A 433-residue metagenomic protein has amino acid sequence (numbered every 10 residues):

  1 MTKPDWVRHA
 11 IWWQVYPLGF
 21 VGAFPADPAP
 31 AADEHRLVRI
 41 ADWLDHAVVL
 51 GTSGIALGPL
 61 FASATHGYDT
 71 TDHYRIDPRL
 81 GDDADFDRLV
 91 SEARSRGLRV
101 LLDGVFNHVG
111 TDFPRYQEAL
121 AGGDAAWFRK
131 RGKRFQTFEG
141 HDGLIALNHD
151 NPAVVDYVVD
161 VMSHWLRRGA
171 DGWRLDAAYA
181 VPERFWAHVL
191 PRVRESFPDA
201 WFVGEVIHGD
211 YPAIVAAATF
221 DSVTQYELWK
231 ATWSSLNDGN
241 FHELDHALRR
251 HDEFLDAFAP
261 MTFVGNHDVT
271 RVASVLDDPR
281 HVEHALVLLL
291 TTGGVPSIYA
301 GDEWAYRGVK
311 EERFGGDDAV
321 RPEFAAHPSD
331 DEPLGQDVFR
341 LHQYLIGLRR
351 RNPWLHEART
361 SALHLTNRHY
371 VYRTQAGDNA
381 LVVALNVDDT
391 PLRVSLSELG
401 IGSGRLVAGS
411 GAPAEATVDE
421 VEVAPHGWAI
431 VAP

Functional and structural regions predicted by a protein language model:
K3-H9, A23, D27-A32, D245-H246 (+1 more regions): Loop/helix patches that line or flank the sugar-binding groove of alpha-linked glycan CAZymes
K3-W12, Y16-G54, L60-R168, H188-V189 (+2 more regions): Substrate-binding/active-site clefts of carbohydrate-active enzymes
I11-Q14, I55-L57, V100-L102, W173 (+4 more regions): Hydrophobic faces of well-ordered beta-strands that scaffold small-molecule active sites in alpha/beta enzyme cores
L18, L60, V105-N107, A178-A180 (+3 more regions): Active-site beta-loop-alpha junctions enriched in small/polar residues
S91-R94, D160, D176-D256, P260 (+2 more regions): Active-site-proximal helices and loops of the catalytic beta/alpha 8
L101, G172-A178, V272-A273: Short catalytic-loop micro-motif centered on adjacent basic/acidic residues
E398-G411: Solvent-exposed beta-hairpin/edge-strand motifs
A416-P433: C-terminal beta-strand-rich structural cap/linker in extracellular carbohydrate-active enzymes
